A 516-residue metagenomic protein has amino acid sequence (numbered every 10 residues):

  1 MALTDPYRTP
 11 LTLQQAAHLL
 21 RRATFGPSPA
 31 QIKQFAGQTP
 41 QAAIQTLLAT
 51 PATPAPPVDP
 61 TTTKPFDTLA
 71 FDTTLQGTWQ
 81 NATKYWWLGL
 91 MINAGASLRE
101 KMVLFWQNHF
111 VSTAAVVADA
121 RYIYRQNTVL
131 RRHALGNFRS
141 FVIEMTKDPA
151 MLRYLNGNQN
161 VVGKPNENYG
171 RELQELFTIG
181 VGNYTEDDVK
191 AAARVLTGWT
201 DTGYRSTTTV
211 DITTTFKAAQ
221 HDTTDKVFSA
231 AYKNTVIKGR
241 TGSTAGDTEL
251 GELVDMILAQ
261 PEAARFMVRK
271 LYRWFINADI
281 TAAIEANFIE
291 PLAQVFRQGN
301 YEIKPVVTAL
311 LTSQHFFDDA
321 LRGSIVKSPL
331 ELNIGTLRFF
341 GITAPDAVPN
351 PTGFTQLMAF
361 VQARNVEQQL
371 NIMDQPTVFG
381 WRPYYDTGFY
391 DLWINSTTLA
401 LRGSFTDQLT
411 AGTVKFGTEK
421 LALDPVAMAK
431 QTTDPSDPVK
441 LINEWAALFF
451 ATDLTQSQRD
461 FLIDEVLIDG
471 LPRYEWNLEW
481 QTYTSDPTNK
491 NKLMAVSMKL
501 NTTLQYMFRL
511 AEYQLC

Functional and structural regions predicted by a protein language model:
A2, F66-T68, Q80-W87, D119-G353: Active-site substrate-binding loop specific to GH73 endo-beta-N-acetylglucosaminidase modules in bacterial autolysins
A2-P56, K147-M151, Q159-N160, E172-E175 (+3 more regions): Cell-wall polysaccharide-cleaving catalytic domain and substrate-binding groove, primarily in peptidoglycan/chitin
L3-P27, Q260, A264-G299, T308-C516: Flexible, low-complexity segments enriched for small/polar residues
L13-R22, P56-D59, L75-T78, K164-N168 (+1 more regions): Short, compositionally biased low-complexity segments
Q15, P27-H133, S206-T207, A218 (+3 more regions): N-terminal accessory alpha/beta regions
L19, Q34-F35, A43-T50, M91 (+8 more regions): Residues that form generic nucleotide/phosphate-binding pockets
